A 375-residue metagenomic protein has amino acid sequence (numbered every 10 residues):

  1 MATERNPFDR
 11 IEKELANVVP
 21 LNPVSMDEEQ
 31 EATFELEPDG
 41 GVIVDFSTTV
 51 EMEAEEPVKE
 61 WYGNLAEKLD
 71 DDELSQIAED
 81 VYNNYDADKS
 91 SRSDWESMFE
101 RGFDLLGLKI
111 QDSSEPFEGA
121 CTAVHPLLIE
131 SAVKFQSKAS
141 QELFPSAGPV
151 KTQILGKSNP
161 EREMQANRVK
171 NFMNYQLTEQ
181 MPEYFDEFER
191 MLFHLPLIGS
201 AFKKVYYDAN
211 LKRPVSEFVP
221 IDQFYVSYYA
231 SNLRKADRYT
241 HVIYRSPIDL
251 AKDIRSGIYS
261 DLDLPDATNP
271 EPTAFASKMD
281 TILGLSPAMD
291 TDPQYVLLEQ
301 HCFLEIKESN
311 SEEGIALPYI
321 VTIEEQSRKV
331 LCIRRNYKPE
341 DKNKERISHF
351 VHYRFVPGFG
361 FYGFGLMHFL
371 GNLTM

Functional and structural regions predicted by a protein language model:
A2-E345: Extended, helix-rich architectural segments
N336-M375: Structured mid-domain segments that build the active-site/substrate or prosthetic-cofactor binding neighborhood
